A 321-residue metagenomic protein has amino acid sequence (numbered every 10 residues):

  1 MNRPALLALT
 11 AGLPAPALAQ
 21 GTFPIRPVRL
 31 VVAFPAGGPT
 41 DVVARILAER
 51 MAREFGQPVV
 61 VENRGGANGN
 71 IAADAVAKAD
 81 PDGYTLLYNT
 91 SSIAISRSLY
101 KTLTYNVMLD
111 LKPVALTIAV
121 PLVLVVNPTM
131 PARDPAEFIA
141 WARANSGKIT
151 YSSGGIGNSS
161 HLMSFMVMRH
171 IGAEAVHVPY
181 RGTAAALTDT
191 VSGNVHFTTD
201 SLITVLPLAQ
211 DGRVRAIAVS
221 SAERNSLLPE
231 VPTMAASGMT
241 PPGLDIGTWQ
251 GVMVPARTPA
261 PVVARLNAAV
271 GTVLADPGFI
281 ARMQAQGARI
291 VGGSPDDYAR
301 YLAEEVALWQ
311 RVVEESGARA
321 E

Functional and structural regions predicted by a protein language model:
A5-A19: N-terminal export signals
A19-L109, K148, I156, G172-F197 (+4 more regions): N-terminal (or domain-start) structured segment
I25, A52-G56, I171-G172, P232 (+2 more regions): A short C-terminal helix-loop "cap" of Rossmann-like NAD(P)-dependent dehydrogenase/epimerase domains
I25-P27, R169, A173, Q210-D211 (+1 more regions): An extracytoplasmic/periplasmic, membrane-proximal ligand-sensing/linker region
K78-Y84, S98-A185, M234, W249-A281: Hinge/capping helix and adjacent helix->loop/strand transition within the periplasmic-binding protein
Y88-I93, M163, T183, D200-V205 (+3 more regions): Beta->alpha turn/N-cap motifs
A119, V205-L274, A307: C-terminal lobe and pocket-closing loops of periplasmic/extracytoplasmic Venus-flytrap solute-binding proteins
